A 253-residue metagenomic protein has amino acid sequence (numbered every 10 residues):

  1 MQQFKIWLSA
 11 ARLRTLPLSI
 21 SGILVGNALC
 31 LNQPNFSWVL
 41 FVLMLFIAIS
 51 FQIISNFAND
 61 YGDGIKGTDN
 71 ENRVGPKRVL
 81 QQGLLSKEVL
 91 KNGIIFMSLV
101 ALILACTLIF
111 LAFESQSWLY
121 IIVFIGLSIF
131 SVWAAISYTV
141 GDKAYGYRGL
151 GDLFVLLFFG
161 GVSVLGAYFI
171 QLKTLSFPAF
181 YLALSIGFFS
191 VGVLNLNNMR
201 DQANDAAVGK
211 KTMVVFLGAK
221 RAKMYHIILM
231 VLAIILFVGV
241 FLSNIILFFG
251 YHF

Functional and structural regions predicted by a protein language model:
M1-V39, L43, I47, Y138-G146 (+1 more regions): Topogenic membrane-insertion module of multi-pass membrane proteins
Q2-F4, N56-N59, V79, W133-G146 (+2 more regions): C-terminal ends of transmembrane helices
V25, Q33-A58, V123-I136, S176-L196: Membrane-embedded alpha-helical segments that form the functional core of polytopic membrane enzymes, especially those
S50-V74, V191-V214: Acidic (Asp/Glu-rich) catalytic motifs at the cytosolic membrane interface
N72-E114, K210-I245: Multi-pass membrane catalytic core of lipid/isoprenoid biosynthesis enzymes
P76-R78, Q82-T174: Intramembrane alpha-helical segments
V155-Q202: Functional transmembrane core segments of multi-pass inner-membrane proteins
A183-R200, N204, L217-F253: C-terminal membrane-associated helical module and adjoining short loops/tails
